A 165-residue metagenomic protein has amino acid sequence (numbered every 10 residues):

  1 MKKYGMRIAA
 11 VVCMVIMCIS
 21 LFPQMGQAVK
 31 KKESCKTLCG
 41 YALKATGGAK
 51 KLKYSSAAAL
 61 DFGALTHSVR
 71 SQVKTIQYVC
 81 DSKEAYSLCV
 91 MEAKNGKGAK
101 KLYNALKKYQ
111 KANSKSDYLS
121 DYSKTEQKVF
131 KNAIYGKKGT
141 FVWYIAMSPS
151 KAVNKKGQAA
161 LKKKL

Functional and structural regions predicted by a protein language model:
M1-V12: Bacterial N-terminal signal peptides that target proteins for export
V11-S20: Bacterial N-terminal signal peptides
I19-E33: Sec-dependent signal peptide cleavage junction
K50-E84, K101-L102, K124, F130-K131: Short, compositionally biased low-complexity segments enriched in polar/charged residues
S82-G96: A short acidic-to-branched-hydrophobic micro-motif
G96-N104, A152-K155: Short, conserved charged micro-motifs
A99-K138: Short Gly/Thr-rich strand-loop-strand
T125-L165: A short, solvent-exposed beta-edge/loop patch
